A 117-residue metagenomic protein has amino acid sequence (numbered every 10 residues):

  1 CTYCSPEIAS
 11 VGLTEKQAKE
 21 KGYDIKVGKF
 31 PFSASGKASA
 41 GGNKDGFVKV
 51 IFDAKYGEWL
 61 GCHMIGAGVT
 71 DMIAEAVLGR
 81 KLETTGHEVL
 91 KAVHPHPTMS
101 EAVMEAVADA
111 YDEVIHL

Functional and structural regions predicted by a protein language model:
Y3-L117: Flexible, glycine-rich terminal cap/loop adjacent to redox cofactors in electron-transfer oxidoreductases
